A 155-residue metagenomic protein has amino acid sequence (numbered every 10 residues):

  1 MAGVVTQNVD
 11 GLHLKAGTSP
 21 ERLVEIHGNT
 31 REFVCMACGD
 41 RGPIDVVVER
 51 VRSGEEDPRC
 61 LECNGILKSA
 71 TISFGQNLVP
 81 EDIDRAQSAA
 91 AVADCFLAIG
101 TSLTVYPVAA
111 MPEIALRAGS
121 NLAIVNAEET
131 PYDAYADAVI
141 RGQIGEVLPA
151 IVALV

Functional and structural regions predicted by a protein language model:
M1-V155: Conserved catalytic alpha/beta core of Sir2/sirtuin-type deacylases, generalized to analogous enzyme cores that bind
